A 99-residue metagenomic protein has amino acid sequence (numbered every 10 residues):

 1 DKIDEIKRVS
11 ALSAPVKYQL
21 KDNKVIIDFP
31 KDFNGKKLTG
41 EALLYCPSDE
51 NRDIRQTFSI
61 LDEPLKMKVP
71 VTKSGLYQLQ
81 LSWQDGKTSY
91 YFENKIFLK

Functional and structural regions predicted by a protein language model:
D1-D22: Transition segment at domain starts
D1-I3, F58, G86: Generic hydrophobic, helix-prone segments enriched in Leu/Val/Ile
K7, V16, K31-F33, K68-P70 (+1 more regions): Residues embedded in well-ordered secondary-structure elements
V9-A11, N51, S89: Short solvent-exposed loop/turn micro-motifs enriched in small/polar/acidic residues
S13-P15, D22-I26, P64-K66, Y91: Intrinsic-disorder/low-complexity, polar/charged segments enriched in Ser/Thr/Lys/Arg/Asp/Glu/Gln
V25-Q80: Structured, soluble extracytoplasmic/luminal domains of envelope-associated proteins
S59, K95-K99: Short beta-strand edge segments in extracellular beta-sheet folds
Q84-F92: Short acidic/polar inter-strand loop motif in beta-rich domains
